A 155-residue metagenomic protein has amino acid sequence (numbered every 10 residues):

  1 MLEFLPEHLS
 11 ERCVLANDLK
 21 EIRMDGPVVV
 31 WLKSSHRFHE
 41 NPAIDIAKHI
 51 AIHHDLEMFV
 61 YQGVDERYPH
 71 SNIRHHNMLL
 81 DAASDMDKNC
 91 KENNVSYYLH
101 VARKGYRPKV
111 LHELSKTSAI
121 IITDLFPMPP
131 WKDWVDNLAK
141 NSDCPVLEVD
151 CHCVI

Functional and structural regions predicted by a protein language model:
M1-I155: Trp/Phe/Arg-rich N-terminal binding region typifying the photolyase-homology
